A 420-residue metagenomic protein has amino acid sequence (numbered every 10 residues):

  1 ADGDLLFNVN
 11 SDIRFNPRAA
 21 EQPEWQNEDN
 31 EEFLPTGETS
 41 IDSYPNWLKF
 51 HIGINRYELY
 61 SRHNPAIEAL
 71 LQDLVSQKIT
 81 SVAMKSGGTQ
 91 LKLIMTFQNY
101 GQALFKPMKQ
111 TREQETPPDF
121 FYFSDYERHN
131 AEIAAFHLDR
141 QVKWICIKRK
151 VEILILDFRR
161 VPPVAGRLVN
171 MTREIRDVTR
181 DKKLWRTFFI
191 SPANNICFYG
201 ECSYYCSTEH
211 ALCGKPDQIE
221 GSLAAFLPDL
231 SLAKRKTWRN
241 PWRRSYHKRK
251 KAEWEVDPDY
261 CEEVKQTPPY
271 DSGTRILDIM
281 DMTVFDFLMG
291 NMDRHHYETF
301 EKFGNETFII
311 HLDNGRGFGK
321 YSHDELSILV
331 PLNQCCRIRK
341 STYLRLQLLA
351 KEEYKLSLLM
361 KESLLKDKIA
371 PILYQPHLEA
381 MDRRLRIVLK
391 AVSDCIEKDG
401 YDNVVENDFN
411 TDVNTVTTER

Functional and structural regions predicted by a protein language model:
A1-R420: Phosphate/dinucleotide-binding and metal-coordinating scaffold of catalytic cores in nucleotide-dependent enzymes
